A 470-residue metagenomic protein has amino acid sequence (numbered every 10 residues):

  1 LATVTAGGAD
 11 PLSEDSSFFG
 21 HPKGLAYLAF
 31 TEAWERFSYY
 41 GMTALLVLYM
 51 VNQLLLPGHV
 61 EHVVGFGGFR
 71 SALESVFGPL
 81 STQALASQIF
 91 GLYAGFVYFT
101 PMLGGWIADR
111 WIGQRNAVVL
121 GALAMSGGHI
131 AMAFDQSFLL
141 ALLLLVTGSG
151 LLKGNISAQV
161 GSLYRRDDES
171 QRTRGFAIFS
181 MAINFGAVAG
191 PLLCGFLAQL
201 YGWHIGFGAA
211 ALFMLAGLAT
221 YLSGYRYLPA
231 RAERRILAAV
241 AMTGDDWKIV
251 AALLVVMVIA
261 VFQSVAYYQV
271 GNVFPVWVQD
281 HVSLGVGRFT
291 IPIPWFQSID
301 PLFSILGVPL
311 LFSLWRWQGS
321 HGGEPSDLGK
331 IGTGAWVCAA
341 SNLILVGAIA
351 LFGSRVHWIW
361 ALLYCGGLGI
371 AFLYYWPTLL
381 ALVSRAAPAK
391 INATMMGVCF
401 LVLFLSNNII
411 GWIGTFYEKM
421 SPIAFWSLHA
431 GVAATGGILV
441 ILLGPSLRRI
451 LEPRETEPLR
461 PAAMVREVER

Functional and structural regions predicted by a protein language model:
L1-G24, R166-D167, C194-P292, L311 (+2 more regions): Intracellular loop-helix junctions on the cytosolic face of multi-pass helical membrane proteins
A33, G127-G128, S137-N155, S354-Y375: Hydrophobic core of transmembrane alpha-helices in multi-pass small-molecule transporters, especially MFS/SLC-type
T82, F196-L212, G323-G329, V356 (+1 more regions): A membrane-interface helix-boundary motif in multi-pass transporters
S87-W106, S298-S313: Central cavity-lining transmembrane alpha-helices of secondary-active solute carriers, predominantly the Major
V97, Q171-Q199, G206, A211-G217 (+3 more regions): Glycine-rich segments within core transmembrane alpha-helices of 12-TM secondary carriers
A117-V118, I331: Primarily marks hydrophobic transmembrane alpha-helices of the MFS/SLC 12-helix fold
A122-L140, T333-S354: C-terminal ends and interior cores of transmembrane alpha-helices in multi-pass membrane transporters/permeases
L151-R166, L373-A387: Intracellular juxtamembrane helix-capping segments at the cytosolic ends of symmetry-related transmembrane helices
